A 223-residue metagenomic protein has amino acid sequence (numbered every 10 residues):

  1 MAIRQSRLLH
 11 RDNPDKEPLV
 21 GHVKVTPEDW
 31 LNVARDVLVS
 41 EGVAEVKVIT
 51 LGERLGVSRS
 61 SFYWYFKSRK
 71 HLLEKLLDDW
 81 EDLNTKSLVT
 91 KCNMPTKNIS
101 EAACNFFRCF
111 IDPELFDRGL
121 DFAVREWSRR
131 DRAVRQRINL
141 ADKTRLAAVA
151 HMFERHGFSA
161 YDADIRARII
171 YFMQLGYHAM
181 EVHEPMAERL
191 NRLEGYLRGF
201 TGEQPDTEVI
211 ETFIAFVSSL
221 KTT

Functional and structural regions predicted by a protein language model:
M1-V25, T207-T223: N-terminal intrinsically disordered/low-complexity leader segments
D29, V37-H71, K75: Helix-turn-helix
V33-V37, C109: Short amphipathic alpha-helical elements of helix-turn-helix/winged-helix folds
F66, V124-R130: Short helix-capping/turn signature of helix-turn-helix
D78-T85: Short, basic, alpha-helical segments at the C-terminal edge of helix-turn-helix-like DNA-binding modules
V89-F122, A167-I170: Hydrophobic alpha-helical connector segments
D117-F122, R132-I169: Amphipathic alpha-helical packing segments from all-alpha helical-bundle domains
H156-F216: Hydrophobic/aromatic-rich alpha-helical bundle segments in the mid-to-C-terminal region
